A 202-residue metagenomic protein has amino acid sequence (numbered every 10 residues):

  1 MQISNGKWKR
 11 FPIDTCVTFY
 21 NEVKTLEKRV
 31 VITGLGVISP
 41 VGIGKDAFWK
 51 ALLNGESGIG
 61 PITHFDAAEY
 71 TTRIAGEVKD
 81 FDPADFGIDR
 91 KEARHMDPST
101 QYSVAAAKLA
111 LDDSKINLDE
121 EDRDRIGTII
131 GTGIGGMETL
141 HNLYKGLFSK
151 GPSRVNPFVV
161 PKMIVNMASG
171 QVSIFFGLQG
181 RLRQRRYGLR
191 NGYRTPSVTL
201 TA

Functional and structural regions predicted by a protein language model:
F11-I134, T139-R181, T201: Conserved "HGTGT" condensation-loop signature of ketosynthase/thiolase-family condensing enzymes that catalyze
L189-A202: Claisen-condensing/thiolase-fold acyl-transfer catalytic domains that form or cleave C-C bonds in fatty acid
